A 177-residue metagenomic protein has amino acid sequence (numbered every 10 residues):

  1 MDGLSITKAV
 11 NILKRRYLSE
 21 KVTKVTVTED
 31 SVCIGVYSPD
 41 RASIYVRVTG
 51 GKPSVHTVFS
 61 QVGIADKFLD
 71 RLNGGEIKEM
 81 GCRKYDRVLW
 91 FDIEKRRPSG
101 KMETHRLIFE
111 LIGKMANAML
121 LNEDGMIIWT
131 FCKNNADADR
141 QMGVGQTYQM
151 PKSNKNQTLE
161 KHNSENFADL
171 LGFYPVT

Functional and structural regions predicted by a protein language model:
M1-K161, L170: Acidic, proline/glycine-enriched N-terminal capping motif
N166: Conserved phosphate-binding loops in nucleotide/dinucleotide-binding enzymes
T177: Catalytic DNA-binding helix-loop module of base-excision-repair DNA glycosylases/AP lyases
